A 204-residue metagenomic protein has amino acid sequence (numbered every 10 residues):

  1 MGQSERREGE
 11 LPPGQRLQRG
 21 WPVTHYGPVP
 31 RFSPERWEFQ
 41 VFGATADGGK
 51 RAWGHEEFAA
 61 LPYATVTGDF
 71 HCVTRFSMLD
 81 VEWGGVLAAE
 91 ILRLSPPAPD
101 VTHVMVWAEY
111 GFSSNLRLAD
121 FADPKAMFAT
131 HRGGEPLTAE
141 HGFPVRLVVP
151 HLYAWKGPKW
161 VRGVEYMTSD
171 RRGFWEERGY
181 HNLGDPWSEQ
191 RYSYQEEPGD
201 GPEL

Functional and structural regions predicted by a protein language model:
G2-L204: Structured, non-membrane catalytic/scaffold regions adjacent to prosthetic-group chemistry
